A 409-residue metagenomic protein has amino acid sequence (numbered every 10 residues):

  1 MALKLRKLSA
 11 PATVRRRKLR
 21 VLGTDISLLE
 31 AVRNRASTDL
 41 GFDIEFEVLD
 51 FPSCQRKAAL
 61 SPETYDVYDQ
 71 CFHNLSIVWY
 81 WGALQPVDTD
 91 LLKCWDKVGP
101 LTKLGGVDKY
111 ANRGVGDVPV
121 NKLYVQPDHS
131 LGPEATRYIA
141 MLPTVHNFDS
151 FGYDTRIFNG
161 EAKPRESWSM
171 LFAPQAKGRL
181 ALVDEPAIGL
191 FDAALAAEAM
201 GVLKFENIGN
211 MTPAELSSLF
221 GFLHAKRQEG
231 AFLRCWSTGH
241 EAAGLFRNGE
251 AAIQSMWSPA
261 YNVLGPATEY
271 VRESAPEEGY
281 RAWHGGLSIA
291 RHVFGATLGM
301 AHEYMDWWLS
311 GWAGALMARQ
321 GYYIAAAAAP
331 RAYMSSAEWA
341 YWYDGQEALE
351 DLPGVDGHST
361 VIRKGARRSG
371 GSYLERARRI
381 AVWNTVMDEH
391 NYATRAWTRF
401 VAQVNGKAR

Functional and structural regions predicted by a protein language model:
A2-W81: Early extracytoplasmic/lumenal segment of secretory-pathway proteins
E63-V67, Q85-S150: A structural signal for short loop-to-beta-strand junctions that line the ligand-binding cleft of periplasmic/secreted
V78-V87, T136-Y138, V263-A275: Ligand-binding "clamshell"
S169-I188: Short loop->beta-strand "edge-of-pocket" segments that line small-molecule binding or catalytic clefts across diverse
G189, A193-A194, F205-T238: Glycine-centered hinge/linker elements that transmit conformational signals in sensory and ligand-binding systems
A231-F294, Y333-M334, E338: Extracytoplasmic/periplasmic substrate-binding proteins
S288-R368: Mature extracytoplasmic/periplasmic domains
G357-R409: Conserved C-terminal helix/tail region of periplasmic/extracytoplasmic solute-binding proteins
